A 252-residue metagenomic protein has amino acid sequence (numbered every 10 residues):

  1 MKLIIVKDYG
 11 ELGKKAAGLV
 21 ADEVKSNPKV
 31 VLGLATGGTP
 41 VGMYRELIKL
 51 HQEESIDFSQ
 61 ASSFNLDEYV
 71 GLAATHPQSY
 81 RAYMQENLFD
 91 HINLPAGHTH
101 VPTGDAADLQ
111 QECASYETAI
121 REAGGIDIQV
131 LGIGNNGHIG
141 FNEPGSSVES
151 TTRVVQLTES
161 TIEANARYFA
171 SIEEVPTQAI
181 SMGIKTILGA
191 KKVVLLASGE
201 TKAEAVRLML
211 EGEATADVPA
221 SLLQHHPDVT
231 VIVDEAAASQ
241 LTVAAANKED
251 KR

Functional and structural regions predicted by a protein language model:
M1-L32: N-terminal glycine-/serine-/threonine-rich phosphate-binding loop
S26-Q52: Glycine-rich N-terminal segment of FAD-binding domains in flavoprotein oxidoreductases, spanning the beta-loop-helix
G33-G37, N65, P102-T103, V130-I133 (+2 more regions): Short beta-strand segments
E46-D57, Y80, P144-R153, G212-A214: A glycine- and small-aliphatic-rich helix-loop capping segment at beta-alpha/alpha-beta transitions that lines
I56-I128, K251-R252: Ligand-binding beta-strand-loop-alpha-helix segment within the catalytic cores of soluble metabolic enzymes
G124-S150: Glycine-rich phosphate-binding loop
G140-I184: Class I SAM-dependent methyltransferase SAM-binding "motif I" and its flanking Rossmann-like core
K185, G189-R252: ATP/nucleoside-binding phosphotransfer catalytic cores, i.e., glycine-rich phosphate-binding loops
